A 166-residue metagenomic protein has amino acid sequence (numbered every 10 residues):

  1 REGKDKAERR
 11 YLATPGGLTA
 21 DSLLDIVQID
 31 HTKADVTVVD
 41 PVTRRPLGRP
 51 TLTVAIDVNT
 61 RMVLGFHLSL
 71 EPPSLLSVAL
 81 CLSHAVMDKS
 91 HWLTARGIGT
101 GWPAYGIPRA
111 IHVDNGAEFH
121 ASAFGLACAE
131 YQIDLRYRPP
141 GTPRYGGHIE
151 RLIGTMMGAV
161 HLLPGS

Functional and structural regions predicted by a protein language model:
R1-V54, V58, M62, S74-L80 (+1 more regions): Mobile-element integrase/transposase regions, centering on the N-terminal DNA-binding/Zn-coordinating module
D30-K33, I56-T60, L68-P72, H112-A117 (+1 more regions): Short, flexible loop/turn elements at secondary-structure junctions
V36-V39, L64, A121-S122, P164: Short helix/loop capping segments that flank catalytic or ligand/cofactor-binding pockets
D40, H67, L75, M156-V160: Residue-level detector of alpha-helical segments with a strong bias toward transmembrane helices and their helix-loop
L52, M87-K89, R144, V160: Short, intrinsically disordered/low-complexity patches at protein termini and at juxtamembrane boundaries
H67-W102: Active-site beta-loop-alpha junctions of metal-dependent nucleic acid enzymes, especially the RNase H-like/DDE
G97-R109, N115-S166: Globin-like tetrapyrrole-binding proteins
